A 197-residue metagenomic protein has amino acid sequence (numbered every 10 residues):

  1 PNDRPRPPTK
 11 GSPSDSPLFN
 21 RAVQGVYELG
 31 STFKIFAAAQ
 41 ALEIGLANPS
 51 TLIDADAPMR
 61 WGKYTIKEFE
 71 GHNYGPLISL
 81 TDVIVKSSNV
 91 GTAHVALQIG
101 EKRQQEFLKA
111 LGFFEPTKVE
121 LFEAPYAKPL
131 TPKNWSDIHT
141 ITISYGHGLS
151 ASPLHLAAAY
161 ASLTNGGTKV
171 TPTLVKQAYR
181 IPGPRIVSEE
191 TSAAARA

Functional and structural regions predicted by a protein language model:
P1-S31, F36-A197: Beta-lactam-recognizing serine transpeptidase/beta-lactamase-like catalytic domain environment
